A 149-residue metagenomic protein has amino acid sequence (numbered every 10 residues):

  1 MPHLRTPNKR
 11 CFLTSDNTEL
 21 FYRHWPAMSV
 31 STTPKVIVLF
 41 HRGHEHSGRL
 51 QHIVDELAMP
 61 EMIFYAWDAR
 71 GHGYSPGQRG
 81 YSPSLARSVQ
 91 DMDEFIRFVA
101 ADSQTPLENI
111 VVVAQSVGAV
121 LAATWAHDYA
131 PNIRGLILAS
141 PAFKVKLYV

Functional and structural regions predicted by a protein language model:
M1-S29: N-terminal cap/lid segment of alpha/beta-hydrolase-fold proteins
P34, H41-E45: Active-site glycine-rich loops that stabilize anionic/oxyanionic intermediates across multiple enzyme folds
P34-I37, N109: Alpha/beta-hydrolase fold active-site loops
L39-R42, A66: Structural cue for short, hydrophobic secondary-structure segments
H44-S47, G73-P106: Catalytic nucleophile-loop/oxyanion-hole region of alpha/beta-hydrolase and closely related hydrolase-like folds
V54-G77: Conserved alpha/beta-hydrolase
S103-Q115: Alpha/beta-hydrolase fold nucleophile elbow
Q115-V149: Alpha/beta-hydrolase-fold enzymes
